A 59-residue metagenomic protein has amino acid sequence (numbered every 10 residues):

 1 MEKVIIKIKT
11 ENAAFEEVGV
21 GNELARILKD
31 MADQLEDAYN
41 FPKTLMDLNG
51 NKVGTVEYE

Functional and structural regions predicted by a protein language model:
M1-K29: N-terminal acidic leader/helix
E36-A38: Acidic, low-complexity, intrinsically disordered interaction modules
N40-E59: Short, mixed-charge low-complexity intrinsically disordered segments
